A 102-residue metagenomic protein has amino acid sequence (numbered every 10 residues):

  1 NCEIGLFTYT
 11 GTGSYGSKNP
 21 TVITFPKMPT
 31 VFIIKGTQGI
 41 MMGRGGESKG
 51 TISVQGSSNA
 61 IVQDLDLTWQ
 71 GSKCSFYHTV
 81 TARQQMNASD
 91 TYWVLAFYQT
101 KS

Functional and structural regions predicted by a protein language model:
N1-C2: A signal for long, low-complexity, Ser/Thr/Asn-enriched, surface-exposed stalk/shaft and domain-boundary segments
L6-M28, T37-G39, Q84: Surface-exposed ligand/attachment interfaces on beta-rich extracellular proteins
M28-I33, A96: Short, structured motif recognition centered on aromatic/hydrophobic residues
T37-I40, T100-S102: Acidic glycine-/aspartate-rich tracts in secreted/extracellular proteins
G39-G56: Short, surface-exposed beta-strand/strand-loop-strand elements in extracellular ectodomains
S58-C74: Short, exposed beta-strand/loop patches in secreted or surface proteins that constitute
V80-S102: Short, structured beta-strand segments at or near domain termini in extracellular proteins/domains
